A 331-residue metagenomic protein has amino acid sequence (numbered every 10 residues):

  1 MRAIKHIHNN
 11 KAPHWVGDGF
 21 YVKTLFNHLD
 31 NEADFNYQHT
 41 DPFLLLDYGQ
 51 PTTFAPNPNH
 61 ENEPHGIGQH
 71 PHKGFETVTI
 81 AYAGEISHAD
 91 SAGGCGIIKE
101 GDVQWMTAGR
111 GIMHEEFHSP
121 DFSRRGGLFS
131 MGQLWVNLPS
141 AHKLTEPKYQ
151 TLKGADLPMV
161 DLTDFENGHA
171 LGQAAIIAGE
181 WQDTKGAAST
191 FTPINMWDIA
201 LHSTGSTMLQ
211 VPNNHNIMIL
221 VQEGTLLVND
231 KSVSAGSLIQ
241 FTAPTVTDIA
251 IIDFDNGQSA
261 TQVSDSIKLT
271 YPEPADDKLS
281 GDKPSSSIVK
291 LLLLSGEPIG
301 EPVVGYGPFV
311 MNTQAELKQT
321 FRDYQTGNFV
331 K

Functional and structural regions predicted by a protein language model:
M1-K331: Jelly-roll (double-stranded beta-helix
